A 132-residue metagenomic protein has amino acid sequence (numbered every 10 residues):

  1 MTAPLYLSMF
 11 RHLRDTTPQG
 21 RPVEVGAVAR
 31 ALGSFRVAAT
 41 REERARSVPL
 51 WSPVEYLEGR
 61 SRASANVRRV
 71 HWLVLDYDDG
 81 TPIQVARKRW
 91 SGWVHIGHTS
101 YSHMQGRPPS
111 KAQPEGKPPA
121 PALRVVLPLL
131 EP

Functional and structural regions predicted by a protein language model:
M1-L123, P128-P132: Signature for HUH/AEP ssDNA processing cores
